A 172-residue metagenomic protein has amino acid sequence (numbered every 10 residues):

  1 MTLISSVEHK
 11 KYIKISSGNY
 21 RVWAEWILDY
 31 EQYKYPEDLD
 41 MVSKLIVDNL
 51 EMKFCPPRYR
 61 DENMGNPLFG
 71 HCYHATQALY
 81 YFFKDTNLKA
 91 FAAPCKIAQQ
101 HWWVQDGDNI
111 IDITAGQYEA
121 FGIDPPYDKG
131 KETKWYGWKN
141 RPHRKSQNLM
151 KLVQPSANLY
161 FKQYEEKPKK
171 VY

Functional and structural regions predicted by a protein language model:
T2-Y172: A structural boundary/capping signal
